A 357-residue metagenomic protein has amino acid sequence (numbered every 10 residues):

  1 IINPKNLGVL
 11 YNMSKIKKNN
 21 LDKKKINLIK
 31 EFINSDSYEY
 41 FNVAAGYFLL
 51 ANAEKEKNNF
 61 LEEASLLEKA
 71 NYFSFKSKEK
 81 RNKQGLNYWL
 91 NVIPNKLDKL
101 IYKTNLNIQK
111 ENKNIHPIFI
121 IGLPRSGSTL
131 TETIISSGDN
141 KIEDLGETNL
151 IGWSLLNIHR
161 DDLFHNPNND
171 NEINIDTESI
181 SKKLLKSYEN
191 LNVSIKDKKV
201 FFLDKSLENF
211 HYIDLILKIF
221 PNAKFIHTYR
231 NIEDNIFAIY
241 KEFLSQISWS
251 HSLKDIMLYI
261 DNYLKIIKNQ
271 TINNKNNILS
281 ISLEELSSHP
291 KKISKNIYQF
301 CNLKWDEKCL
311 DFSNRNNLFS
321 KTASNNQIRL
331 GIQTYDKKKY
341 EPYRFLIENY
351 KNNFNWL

Functional and structural regions predicted by a protein language model:
I1, L21, S37-Y38: Structural signature of alpha-solenoid helical repeat scaffolds
Y11-S14, I26-Y38, Y47-P117, N166-K199 (+2 more regions): PAPS-dependent sulfotransferases, especially Golgi type II membrane carbohydrate sulfotransferases
K17-K24: Alpha-helix capping and inter-helical loop/turn segments
I108-F220, T228-Y229: Phosphate-binding active sites in nucleotide-utilizing proteins
N149-I151, R230-N235, L286-S287: Conserved nucleotide-binding/hydrolysis micro-motifs of P-loop NTPases
L207-N209, E285-P290: Acidic, metal-coordinating catalytic cores used for nucleic-acid/nucleotide bond scission and strand-transfer chemistry
